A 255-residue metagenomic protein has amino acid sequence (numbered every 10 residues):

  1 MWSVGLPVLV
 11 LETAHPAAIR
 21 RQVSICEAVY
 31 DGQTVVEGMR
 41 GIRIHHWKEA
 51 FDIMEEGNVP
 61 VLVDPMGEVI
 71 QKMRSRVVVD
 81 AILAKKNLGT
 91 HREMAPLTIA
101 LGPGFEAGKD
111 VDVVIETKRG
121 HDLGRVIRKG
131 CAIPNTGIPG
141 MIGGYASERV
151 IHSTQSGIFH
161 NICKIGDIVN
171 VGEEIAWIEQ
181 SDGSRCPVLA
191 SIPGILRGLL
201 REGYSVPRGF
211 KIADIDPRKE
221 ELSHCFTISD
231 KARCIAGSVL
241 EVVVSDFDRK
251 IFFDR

Functional and structural regions predicted by a protein language model:
W2-R255: Well-ordered secondary-structure scaffolds
